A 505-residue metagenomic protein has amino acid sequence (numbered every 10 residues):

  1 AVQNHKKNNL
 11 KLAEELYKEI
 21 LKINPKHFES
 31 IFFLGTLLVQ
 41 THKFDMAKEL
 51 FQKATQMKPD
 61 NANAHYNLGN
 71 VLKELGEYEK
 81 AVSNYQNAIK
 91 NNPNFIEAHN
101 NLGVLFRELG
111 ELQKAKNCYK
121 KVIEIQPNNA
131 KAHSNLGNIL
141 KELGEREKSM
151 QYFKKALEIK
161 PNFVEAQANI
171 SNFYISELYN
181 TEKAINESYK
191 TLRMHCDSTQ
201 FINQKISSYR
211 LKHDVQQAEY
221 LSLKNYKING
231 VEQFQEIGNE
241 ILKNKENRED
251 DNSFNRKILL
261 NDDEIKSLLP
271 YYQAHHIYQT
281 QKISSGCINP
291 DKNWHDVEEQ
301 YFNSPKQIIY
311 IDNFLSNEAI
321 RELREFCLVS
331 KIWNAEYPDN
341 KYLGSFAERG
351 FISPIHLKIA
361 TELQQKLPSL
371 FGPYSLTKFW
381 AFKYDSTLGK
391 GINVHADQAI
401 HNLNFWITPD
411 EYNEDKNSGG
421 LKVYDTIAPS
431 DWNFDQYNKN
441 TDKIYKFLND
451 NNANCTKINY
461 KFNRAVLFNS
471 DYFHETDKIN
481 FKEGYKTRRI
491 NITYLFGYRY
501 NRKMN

Functional and structural regions predicted by a protein language model:
A1-I23, T36, Q40, K73: Alpha-helical segment of the N-proximal tetratricopeptide repeat
V2, E29-Q40, N63-E74, I96-E108 (+2 more regions): Conserved alpha-helical positions within TPR/SEL1-like repeat arrays
N8, H42, G76, G110 (+2 more regions): Residue-level detector of the short coil/turn that links helix A to helix B within each tetratricopeptide repeat
I185, Y189-A465, D471-N505: Fe(II)/2-oxoglutarate oxygenase catalytic core
